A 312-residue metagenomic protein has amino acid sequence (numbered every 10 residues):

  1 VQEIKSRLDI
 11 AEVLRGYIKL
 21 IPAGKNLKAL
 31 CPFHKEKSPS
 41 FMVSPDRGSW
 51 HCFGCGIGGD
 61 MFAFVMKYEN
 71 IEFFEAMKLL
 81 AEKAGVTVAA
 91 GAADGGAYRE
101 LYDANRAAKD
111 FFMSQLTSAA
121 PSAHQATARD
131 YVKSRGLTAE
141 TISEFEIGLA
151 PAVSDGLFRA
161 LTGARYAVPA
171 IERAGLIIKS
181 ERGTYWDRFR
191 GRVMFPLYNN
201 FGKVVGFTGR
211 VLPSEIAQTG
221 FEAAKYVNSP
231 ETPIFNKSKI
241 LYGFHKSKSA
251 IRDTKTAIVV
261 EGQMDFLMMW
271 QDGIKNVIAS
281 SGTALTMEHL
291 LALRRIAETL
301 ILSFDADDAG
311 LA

Functional and structural regions predicted by a protein language model:
V1-A93: N-terminal structured subdomain of primase-like DNA metabolism proteins
V13, D60-F64, A107-F111, T127-Y131 (+1 more regions): A general alpha-helix detector
A23, D94-A104, A108, D130 (+1 more regions): Phosphate-handling DNA/RNA-contact segment within nucleic-acid enzymes
G59, M287, L311: Loop/helix-junction capping segments adjacent to catalytic residues or to phosphate/diphosphate-binding pockets
V65, S280-G282, S303-A306: Short beta->alpha connector loops at strand-helix junctions that form conserved, small/polar/Pro-enriched
E75-D130: Conserved active-site segments centered on acidic
I296-A312: Internal insertion modules embedded within essential enzymes
